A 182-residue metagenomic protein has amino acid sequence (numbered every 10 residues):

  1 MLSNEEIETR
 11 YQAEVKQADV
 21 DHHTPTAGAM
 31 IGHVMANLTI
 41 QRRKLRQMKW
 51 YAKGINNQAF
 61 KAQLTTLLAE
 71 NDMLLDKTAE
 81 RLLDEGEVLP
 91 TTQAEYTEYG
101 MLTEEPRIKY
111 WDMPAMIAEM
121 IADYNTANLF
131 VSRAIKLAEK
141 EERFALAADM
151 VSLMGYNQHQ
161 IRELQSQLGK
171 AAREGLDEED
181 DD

Functional and structural regions predicted by a protein language model:
M1-D182: Iron-associated oxidoreductase/ferritin-like identity signal
